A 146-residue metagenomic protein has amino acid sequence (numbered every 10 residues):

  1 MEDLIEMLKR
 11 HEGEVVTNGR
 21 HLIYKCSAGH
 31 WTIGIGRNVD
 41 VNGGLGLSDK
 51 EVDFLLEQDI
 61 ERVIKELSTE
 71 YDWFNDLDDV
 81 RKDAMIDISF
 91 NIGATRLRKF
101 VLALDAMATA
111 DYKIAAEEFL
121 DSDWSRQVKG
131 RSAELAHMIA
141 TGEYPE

Functional and structural regions predicted by a protein language model:
E2-H21, A28, R37-N42, G46-I60 (+2 more regions): Long, amphipathic alpha-helical surface segments
I23-K25, D76: Short, conserved, surface-exposed binding loops centered on an aromatic residue
S27-H30, K82: A structure-centric signal for secondary-structure junctions around beta-strands
T32-G34: Short hydrophobic-aromatic micro-motifs
T69-W73: Active-site-adjacent structural elements in folded domains
F74-K99: Mid-chain, well-packed structural core segment of small domains
